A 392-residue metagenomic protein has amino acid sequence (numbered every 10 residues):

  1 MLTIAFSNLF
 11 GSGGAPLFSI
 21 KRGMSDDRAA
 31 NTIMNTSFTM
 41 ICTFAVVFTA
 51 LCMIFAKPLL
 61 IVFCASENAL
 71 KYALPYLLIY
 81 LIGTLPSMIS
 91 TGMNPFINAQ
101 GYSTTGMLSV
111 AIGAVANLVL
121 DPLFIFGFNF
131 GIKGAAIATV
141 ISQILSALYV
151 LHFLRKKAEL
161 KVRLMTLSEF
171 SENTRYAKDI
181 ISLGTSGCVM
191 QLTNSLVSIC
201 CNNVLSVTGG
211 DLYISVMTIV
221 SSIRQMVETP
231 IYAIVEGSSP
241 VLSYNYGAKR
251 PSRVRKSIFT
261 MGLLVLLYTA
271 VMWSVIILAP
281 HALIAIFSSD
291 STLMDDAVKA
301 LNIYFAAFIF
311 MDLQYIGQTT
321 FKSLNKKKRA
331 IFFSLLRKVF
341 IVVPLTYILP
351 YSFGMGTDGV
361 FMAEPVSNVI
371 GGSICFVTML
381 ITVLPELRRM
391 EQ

Functional and structural regions predicted by a protein language model:
M1-A50, S87-G106, N202, I214-S274 (+2 more regions): Small-residue-rich hydrophobic transmembrane alpha-helices
N8-G11, A15, I79-N98, G106-N117 (+6 more regions): Short runs within selected transmembrane alpha-helices of multi-pass transporters and secretion channels
F18-G83, N129-G184, L242-A307, P350-Q392: Short alpha-helical transmembrane segments in multi-pass integral membrane proteins
A50, P58, G92-F96, V115-L123 (+8 more regions): Alpha-helical transmembrane segments of multipass membrane proteins
P58-L59, S87, L123, G187 (+5 more regions): Hydrophobic residues in alpha-helical membrane-spanning segments
L60-E67, L123-F130, C188, S195-S222 (+4 more regions): Helix-terminus/linker motif at the lipid-water interface of multi-pass membrane proteins
I79, S90, G113, S142-S146 (+4 more regions): Transmembrane helical elements of multi-pass membrane transporters/channels
N98, V115, I125-G127, E172 (+3 more regions): Structural motif
